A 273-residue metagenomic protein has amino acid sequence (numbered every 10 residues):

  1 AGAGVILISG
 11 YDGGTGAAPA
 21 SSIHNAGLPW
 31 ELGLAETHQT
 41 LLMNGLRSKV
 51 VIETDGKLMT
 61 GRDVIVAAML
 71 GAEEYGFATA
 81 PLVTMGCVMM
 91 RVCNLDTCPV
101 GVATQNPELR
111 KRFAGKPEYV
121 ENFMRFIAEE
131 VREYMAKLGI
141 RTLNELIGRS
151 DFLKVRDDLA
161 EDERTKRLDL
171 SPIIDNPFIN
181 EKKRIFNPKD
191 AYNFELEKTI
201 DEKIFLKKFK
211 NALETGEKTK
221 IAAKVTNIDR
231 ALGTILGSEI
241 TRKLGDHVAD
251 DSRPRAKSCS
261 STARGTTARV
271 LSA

Functional and structural regions predicted by a protein language model:
A1-R110, D229, G233-S238, K243 (+2 more regions): Glycine-rich phosphate/ribose-binding loops and adjacent secondary-structure elements that form binding surfaces
S9, I140-T199: Terminal amphipathic helices with adjacent charged low-complexity linkers/tails
G13-A18, G101-F113, I127-V131, K182-F186 (+1 more regions): Short acidic (Asp/Glu) and glycine-rich catalytic loops that position anionic groups and cofactors
H24, L28, A114, E118-E121 (+2 more regions): Charge-dense, low-complexity intrinsically disordered segments
L34, L95, A128, I140-N144 (+6 more regions): Alpha-helix initiation and N-capping motif
G71-R164: Mobile "lid/hinge" segments at catalytic clefts and subdomain interfaces of large enzymes
L109, E121, M135-L138, I179 (+1 more regions): Long, distal/terminal scaffolding or interaction modules with repetitive or compositionally biased sequence
